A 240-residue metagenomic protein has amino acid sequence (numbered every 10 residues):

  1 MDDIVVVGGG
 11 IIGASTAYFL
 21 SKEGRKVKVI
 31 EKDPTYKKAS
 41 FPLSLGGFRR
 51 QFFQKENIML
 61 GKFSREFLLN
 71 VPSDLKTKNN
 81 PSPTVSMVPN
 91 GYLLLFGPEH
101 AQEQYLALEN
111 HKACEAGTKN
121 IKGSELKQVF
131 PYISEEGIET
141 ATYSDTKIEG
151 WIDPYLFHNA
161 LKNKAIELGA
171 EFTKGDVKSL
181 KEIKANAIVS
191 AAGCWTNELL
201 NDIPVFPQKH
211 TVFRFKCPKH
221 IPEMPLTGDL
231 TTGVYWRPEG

Functional and structural regions predicted by a protein language model:
D2-K28: N-terminal Rossmann-like FAD-binding beta1-loop-alpha1 element of flavoenzymes
I12, T35, W195: Conserved Rossmann-like nucleotide-cofactor binding loop
Y18-K22, F48, N70, K76-G91 (+1 more regions): Active-site substrate-recognition segment that forms the wall of the catalytic cavity or substrate channel
S21-F41: Glycine-rich FAD pyrophosphate-binding loop
E23, C114, K164, L168: Conserved dinucleotide-binding and phosphotransfer motif residues
D33, F53, P98-H100, K216-H220 (+1 more regions): Short loop segments at secondary-structure junctions
L45-V129, G233-Y235: Dinucleotide-binding Rossmann-like beta1-alpha1 core, especially the glycine-rich loop that anchors the ADP
S144-N186, A191: Helical element adjacent to the flavin cofactor pocket in flavoenzyme catalytic cores
